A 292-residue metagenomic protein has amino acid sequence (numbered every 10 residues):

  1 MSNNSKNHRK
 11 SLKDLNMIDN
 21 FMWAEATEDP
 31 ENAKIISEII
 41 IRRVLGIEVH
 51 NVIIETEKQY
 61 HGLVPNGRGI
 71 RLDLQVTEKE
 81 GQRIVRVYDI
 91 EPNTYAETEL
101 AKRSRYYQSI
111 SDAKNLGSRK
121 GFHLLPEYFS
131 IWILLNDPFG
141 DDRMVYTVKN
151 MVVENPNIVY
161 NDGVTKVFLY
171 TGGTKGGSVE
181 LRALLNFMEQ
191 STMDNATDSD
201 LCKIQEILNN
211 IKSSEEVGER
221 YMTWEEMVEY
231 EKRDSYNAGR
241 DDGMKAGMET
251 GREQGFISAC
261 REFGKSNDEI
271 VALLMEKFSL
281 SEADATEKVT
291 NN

Functional and structural regions predicted by a protein language model:
M1-T165, K175, Y230, D234 (+1 more regions): Accessory alpha/beta interaction modules
S2-L15, T77-N93, V179-N292: Short, charged alpha-helical interaction segments and adjacent helix-coil junctions
T27-E31, G172-K175, T192-N195, R261: Generic amphipathic alpha-helical segments used as scaffolds and interaction surfaces in large, multi-domain proteins
N161-G177, L185-T192: Upstream accessory/linker segments immediately N-terminal to the RecA-like ATPase cores of bacterial MutS and a subset
